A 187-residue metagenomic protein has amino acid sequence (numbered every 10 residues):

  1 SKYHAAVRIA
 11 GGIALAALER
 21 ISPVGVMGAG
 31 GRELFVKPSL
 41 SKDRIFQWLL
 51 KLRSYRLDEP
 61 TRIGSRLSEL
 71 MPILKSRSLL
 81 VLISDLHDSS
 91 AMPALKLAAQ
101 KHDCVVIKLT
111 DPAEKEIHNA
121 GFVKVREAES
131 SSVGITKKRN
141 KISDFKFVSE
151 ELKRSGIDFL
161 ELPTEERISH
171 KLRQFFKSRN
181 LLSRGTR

Functional and structural regions predicted by a protein language model:
S1-R187: Exposed, interaction-prone extracellular/peripheral surfaces
